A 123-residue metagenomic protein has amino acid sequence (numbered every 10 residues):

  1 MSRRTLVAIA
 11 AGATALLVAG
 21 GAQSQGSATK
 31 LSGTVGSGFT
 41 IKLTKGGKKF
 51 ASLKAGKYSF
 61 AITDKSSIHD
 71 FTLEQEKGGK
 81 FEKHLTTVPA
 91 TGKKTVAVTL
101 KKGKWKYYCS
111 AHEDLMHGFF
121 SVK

Functional and structural regions predicted by a protein language model:
M1-I9: Bacterial N-terminal signal peptides that target proteins for export
A10-L17: Bacterial N-terminal signal peptides
A19-A22: N-terminal signal peptide c-region/cleavage motif recognized by signal peptidases
Q25-K45, I68-H69, V88-K123: Extracellular/periplasmic metallocenter environments
G38-S66: Short, surface-exposed binding/anchoring microloops in extracellular/periplasmic proteins
A61, D70-E74: Beta-strand signatures of extracellular beta-sandwich domains
G79-T86: Surface-exposed loop/edge segments in extracytoplasmic proteins
